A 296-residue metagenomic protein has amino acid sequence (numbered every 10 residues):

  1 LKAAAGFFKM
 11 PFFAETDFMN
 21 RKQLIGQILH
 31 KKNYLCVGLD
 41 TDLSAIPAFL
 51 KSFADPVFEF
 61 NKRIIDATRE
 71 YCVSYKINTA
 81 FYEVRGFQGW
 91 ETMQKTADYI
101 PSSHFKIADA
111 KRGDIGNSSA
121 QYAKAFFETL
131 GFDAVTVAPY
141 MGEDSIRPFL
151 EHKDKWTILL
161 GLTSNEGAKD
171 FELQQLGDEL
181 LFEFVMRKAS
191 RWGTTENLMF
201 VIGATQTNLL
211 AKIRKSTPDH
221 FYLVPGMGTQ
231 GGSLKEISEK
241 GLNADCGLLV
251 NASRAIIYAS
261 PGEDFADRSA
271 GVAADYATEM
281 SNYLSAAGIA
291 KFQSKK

Functional and structural regions predicted by a protein language model:
F18-K95, Y99-F105, N197, D264-S281: Conserved N-terminal beta1-alpha1 strand-loop-helix module at the mouth
L29-H30, I65-Y71, Q94-S102, P148-K153 (+2 more regions): Acidic (Asp/Glu)-rich catalytic clusters
K31-L35, Y71-V73, S102-H104, D133 (+4 more regions): Short, well-ordered coil/turn segments that N-cap beta-strands
V37, Y75, D109, V135 (+2 more regions): Conserved, mostly hydrophobic/aromatic
D42, D114-V201, D219: Conserved anion-binding
V84-Y99, I115-S119, Y140-D154, T205-I213 (+1 more regions): Active-site-adjacent beta->alpha loops and helix N-cap segments on the catalytic face of soluble alpha/beta enzymes
A204-N251, A255: A C-terminal functional module that forms or caps the active site or interfaces directly with catalytic machinery
E236-G247, Y258-K291: C-terminal helical cap(s) of enzyme catalytic domains, especially alpha/beta-barrels
